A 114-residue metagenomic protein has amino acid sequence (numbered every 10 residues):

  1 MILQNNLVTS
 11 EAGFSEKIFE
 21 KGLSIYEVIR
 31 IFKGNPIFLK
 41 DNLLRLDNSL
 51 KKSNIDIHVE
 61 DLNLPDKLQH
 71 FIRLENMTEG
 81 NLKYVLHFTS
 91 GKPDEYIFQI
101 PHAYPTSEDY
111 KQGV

Functional and structural regions predicted by a protein language model:
M1-V114: Conserved alpha/beta cores of soluble small-molecule-handling proteins
